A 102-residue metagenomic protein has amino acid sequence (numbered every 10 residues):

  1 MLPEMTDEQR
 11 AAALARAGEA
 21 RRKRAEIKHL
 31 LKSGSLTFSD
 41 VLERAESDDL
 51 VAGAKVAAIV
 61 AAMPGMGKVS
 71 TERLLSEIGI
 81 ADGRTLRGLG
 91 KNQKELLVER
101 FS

Functional and structural regions predicted by a protein language model:
L2-M63: Long, highly charged, low-complexity intrinsically disordered interaction regions that mediate electrostatic DNA/RNA
E26, S70-R73, L96: Generic beta-strand or strand-like secondary-structure segments
S47-L50, G65-K68, I80-G83, K91: Alpha-helix boundary/capping and short turn/kink residues
I59-L75, G90: Helix-hairpin-helix
S76-S102: Accessory alpha-helical DNA-binding modules that contact the DNA backbone or grooves
